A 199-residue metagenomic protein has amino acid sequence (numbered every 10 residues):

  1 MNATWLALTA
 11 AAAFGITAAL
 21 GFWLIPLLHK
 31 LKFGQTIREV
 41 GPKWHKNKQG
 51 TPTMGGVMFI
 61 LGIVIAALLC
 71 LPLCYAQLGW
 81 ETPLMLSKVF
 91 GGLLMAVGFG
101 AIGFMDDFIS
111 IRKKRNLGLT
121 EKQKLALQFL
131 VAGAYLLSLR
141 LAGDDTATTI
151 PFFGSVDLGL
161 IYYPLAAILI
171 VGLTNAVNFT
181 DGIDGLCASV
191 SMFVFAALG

Functional and structural regions predicted by a protein language model:
M1-G199: "…together with the soluble PPM/PP2C metallo-phosphatase catalytic core" -> "…together with the soluble PPM/PP2C
